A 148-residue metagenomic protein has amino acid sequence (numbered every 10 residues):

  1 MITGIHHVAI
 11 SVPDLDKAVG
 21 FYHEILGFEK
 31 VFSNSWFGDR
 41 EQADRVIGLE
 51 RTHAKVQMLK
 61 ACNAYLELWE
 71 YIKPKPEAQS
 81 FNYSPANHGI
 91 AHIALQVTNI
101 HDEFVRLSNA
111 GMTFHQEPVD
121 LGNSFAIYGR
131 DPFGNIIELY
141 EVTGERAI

Functional and structural regions predicted by a protein language model:
I5-H7, H88-I90: Short, solvent-exposed beta-strand edge segments and adjacent coil->beta transition regions
I10, F32-S33, L66, Q79 (+1 more regions): Vicinal oxygen chelate
S11-N63, N109: Core segments of cupin and vicinal oxygen chelate
R40-D44, K75-S80, A147-I148: A short, acidic/glycine-rich surface segment
Y65, P74-K75: Active-site/binding-pocket entry motifs
L68-E70: Active-site-proximal beta-strand elements of phosphoester/diester hydrolases
Y83-A86: Non-DNA-binding regulatory cores of transcription-related proteins, predominantly C-terminal effector-binding
